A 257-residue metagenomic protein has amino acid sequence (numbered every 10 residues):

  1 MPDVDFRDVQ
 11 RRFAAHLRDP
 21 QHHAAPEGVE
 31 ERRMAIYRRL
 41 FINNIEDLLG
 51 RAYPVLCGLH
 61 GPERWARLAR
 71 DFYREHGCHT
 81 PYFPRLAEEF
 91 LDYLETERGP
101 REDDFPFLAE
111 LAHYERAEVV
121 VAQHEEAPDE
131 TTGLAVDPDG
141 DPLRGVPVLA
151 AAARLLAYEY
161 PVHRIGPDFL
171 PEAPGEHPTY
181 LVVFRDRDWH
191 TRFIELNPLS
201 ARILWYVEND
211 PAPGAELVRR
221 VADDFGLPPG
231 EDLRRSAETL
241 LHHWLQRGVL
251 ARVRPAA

Functional and structural regions predicted by a protein language model:
M1-P138, W189, I194-A257: Long, charge-rich, low-complexity alpha-helical segments
A109, R116-A173: Short, functional C-terminal segments
V148-N209: Low-complexity, glycine/alanine/valine/leucine- and proline-rich hydrophobic stretches
